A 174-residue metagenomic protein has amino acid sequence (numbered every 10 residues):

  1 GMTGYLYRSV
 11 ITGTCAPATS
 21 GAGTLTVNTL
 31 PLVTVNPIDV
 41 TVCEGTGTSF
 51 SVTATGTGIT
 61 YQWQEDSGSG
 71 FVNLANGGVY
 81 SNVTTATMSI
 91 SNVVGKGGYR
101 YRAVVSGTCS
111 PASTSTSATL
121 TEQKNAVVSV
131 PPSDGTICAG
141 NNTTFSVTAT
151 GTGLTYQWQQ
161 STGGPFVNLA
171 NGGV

Functional and structural regions predicted by a protein language model:
T14-T19, C43, T108-T114, C138: Short, exposed coil/turn segments at beta-strand boundaries within extracellular/luminal domains
G23-T29, A118-K124: Interdomain boundary/hinge segments at the C-termini of tandem beta-sandwich modules
V35-D39, V130-D134: Surface-exposed, proline-enriched loop/turn segments that connect beta strands in immunoglobulin-like
V40-T46, G135-N141: Short, solvent-exposed loop/linker segments at the N-terminal edge of repeated beta-sheet extracellular domains
T46-A54, N141-A149: A short beta-strand segment in extracellular, disulfide-stabilized domains
T55-Q62, T150-Q160: Solvent-exposed loop segments of extracellular immunoglobulin-like
E65-N92, Q160-V174: Surface-exposed, flexible coil segments in extracellular/virion-facing regions
